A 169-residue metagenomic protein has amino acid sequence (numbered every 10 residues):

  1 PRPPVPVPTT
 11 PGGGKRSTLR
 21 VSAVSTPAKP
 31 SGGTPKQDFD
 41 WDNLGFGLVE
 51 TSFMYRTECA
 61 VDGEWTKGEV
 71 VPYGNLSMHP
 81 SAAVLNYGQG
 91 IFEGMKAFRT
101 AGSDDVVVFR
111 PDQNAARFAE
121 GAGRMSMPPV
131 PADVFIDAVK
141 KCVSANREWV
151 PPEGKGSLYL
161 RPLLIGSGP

Functional and structural regions predicted by a protein language model:
P1-P8: N-terminal chloroplast transit peptides
T10-P169: Conserved alpha/beta cores of soluble small-molecule-handling proteins
